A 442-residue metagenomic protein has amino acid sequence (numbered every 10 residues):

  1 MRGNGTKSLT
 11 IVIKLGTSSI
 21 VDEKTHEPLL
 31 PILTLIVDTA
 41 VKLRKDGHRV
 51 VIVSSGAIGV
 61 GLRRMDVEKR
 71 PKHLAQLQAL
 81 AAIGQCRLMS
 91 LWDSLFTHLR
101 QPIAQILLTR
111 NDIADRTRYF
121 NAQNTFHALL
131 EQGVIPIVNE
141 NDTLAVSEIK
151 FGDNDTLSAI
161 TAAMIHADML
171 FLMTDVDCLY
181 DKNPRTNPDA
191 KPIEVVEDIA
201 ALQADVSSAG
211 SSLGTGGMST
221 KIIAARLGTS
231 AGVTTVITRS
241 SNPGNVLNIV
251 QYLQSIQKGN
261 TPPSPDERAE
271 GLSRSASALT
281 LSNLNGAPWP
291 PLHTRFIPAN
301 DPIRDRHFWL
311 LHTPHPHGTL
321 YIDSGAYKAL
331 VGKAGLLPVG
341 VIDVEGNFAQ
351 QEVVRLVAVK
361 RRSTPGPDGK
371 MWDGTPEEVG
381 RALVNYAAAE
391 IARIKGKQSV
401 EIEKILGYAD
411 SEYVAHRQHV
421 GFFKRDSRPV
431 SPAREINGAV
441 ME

Functional and structural regions predicted by a protein language model:
M1-E442: C-terminal catalytic "cap/lid" subdomain
